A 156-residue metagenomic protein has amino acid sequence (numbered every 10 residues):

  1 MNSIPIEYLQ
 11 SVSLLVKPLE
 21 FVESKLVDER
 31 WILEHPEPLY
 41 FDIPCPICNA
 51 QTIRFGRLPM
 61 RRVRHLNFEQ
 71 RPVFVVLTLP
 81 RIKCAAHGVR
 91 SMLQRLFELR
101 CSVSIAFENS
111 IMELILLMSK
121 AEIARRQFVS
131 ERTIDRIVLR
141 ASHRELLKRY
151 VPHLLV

Functional and structural regions predicted by a protein language model:
M1-M92: Short, conserved DNA-binding cores of transcription-related domains
N49, R64-V156: Short, positively charged, Gly/Tyr-enriched micro-motifs that form contact patches at catalytic or ligand/partner
